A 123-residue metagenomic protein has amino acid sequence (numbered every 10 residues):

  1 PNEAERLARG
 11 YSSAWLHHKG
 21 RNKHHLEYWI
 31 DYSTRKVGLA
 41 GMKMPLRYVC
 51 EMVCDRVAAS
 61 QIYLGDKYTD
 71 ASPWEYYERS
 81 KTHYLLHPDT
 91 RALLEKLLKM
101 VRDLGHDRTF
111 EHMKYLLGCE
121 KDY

Functional and structural regions predicted by a protein language model:
P1-R91: Divalent metal-dependent catalytic cores for phosphoryl transfer on phosphate-bearing substrates
S80-Y123: Charged phosphate-binding loop/patch that engages nucleotide di/tri-phosphates or the phosphate backbone of nucleic
